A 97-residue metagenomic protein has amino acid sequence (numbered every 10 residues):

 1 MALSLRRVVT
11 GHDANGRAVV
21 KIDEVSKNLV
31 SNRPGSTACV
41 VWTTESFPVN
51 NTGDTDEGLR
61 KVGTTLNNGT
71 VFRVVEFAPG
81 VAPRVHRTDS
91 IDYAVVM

Functional and structural regions predicted by a protein language model:
M1-D13: Short acidic, Pro/Gly- and aromatic-enriched capping/linker segments at domain boundaries
R17-Y93: A short glycine-rich, His/Asp/Glu-containing loop-to-beta-strand
M97: A cytosolic small-molecule/anion-sensing beta-strand core signal
